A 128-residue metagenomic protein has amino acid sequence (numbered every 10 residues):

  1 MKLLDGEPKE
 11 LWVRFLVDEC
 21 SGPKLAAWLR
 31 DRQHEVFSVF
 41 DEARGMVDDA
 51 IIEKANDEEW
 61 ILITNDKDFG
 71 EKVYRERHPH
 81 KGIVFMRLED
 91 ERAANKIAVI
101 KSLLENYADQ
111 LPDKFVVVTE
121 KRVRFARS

Functional and structural regions predicted by a protein language model:
M1-G6, D31-H34, D49, R75-H78 (+1 more regions): Ribonuclease/tRNase effector modules and their secretory precursors
M1-G6, V13, N106-S128: Charged phosphate-binding loop/patch that engages nucleotide di/tri-phosphates or the phosphate backbone of nucleic
V13-I61: N-terminal first-folded block
A26-A27, D48, K72-Y74, N95 (+1 more regions): Short glycine-/acidic-enriched loop or helix-start segments at secondary-structure transitions that form or flank
N56-V73: Acidic, metal-binding active-site segment of PIN/NYN-like and related structure-specific nucleases
G70-L103: Mid-chain, well-packed structural core segment of small domains
